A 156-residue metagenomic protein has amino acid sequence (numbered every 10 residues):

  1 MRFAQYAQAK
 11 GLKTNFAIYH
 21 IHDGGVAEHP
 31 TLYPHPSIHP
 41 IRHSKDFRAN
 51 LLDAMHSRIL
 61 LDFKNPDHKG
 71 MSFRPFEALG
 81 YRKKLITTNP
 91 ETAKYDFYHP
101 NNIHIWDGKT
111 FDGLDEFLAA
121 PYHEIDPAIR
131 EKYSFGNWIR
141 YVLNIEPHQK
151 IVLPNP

Functional and structural regions predicted by a protein language model:
M1-H68, T87-T92, Y98, S134-L153: Nucleotide-sugar donor-binding catalytic core of glycosyltransferases
I41, K69, I105, D126-I129: Short N-terminal micro-motifs specific to bacterial/archaeal maturation and metal-cluster initiation sites
L51-L52, R74-G80: Short alpha-helical segment that forms part of, or immediately flanks, the ligand-binding pocket in carbohydrate-active
S72-P75, F97: A short acidic (Asp/Glu
R82-K84: Proline-centered loop/turn at the N-terminus of a beta-strand
I103-K109: Conserved acidic donor-binding segment of nucleotide-sugar-dependent glycosyltransferases
D112-P156: A charged, aromatic-enriched C-terminal amphipathic alpha-helix characteristic of glycosyltransferases across folds
